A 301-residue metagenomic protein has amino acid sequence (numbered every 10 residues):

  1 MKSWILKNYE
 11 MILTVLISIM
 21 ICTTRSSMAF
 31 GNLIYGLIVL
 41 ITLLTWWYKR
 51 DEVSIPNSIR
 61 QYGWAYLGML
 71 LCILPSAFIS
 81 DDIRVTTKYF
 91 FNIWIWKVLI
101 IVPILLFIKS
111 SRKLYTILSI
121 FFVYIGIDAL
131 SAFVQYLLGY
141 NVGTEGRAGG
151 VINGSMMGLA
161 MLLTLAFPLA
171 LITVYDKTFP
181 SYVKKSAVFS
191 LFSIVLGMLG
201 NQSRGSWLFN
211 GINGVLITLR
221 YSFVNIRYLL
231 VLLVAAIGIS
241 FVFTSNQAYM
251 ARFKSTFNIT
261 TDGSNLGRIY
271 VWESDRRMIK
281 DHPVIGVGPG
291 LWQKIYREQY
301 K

Functional and structural regions predicted by a protein language model:
M1-K88, K109-S119, T173-K185, R227: Transmembrane signal-anchor hairpin modules in multi-pass inner-membrane enzymes, especially those that act on
M20-I21, L74, K113-T144, N153-Y221 (+1 more regions): Alpha-helical transmembrane segments of multi-pass inner-membrane proteins
A29-Y48, F90-V102, G158-F167, L208-V215: Membrane-embedded alpha-helical segments of multi-pass membrane proteins, especially the transmembrane helices
L37-I41, G267-H282: Extracytoplasmic loop-helix module adjacent to an early transmembrane segment
Y62-M69, R84-F107, Y115-I120, I125 (+3 more regions): Aromatic-anchored transmembrane helix interface
L71, Y221-G263, E273-D281, P289 (+1 more regions): A membrane-periplasm/extracellular boundary helix in multi-pass inner-membrane enzymes that assemble envelope glycans
D81-T87, Y140-G150: Membrane-interface helix termini and inter-helical loops of multi-pass transporters
